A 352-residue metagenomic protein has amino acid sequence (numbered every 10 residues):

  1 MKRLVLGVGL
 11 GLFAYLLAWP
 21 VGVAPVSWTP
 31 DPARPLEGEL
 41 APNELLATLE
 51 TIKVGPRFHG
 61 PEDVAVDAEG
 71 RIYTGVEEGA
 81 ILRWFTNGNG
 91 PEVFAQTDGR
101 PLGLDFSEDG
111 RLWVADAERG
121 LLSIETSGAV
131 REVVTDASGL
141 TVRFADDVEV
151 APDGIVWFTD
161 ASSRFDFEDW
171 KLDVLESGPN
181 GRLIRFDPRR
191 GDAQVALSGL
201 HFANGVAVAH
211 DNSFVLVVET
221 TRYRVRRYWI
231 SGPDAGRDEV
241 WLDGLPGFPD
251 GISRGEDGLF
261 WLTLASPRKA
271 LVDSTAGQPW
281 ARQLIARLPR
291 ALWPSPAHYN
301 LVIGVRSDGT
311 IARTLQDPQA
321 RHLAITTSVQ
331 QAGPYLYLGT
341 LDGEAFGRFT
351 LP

Functional and structural regions predicted by a protein language model:
M1-P352: Sequence-structural signature of mature extracellular/luminal beta-sheet repeat domains, prominently beta-propellers
